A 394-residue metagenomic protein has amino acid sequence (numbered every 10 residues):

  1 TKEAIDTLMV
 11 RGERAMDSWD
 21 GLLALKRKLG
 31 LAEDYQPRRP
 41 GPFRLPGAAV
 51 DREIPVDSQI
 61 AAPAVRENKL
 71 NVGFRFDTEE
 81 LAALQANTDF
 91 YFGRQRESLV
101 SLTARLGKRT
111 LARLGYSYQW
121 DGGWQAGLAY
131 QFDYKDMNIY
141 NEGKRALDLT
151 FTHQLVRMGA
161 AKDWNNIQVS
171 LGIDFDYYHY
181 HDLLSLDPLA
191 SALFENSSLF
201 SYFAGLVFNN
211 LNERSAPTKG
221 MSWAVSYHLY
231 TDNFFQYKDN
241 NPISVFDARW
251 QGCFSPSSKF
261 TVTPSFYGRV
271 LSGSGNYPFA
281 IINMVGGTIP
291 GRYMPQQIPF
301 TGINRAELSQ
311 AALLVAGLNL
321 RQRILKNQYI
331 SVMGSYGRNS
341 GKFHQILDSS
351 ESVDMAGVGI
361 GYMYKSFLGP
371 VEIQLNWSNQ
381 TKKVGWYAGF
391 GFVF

Functional and structural regions predicted by a protein language model:
T1, I5, V10, L22-L25 (+9 more regions): Buried hydrophobic packing residues in well-ordered domains
A15-W19, G30-G47, R52-P55, A62-S215 (+4 more regions): Gram-negative/organellar outer-membrane beta-barrel architecture
S18-G21, F246: Stable alpha-helical elements in mature extracytoplasmic
V72, F203-V207, L211-L325: C-terminal outer-membrane beta-barrel translocator/porin domains of Gram-negative envelope proteins and their
Q131-K135, D174-Y178, A224-F234, R269-G273 (+1 more regions): Short glycine-rich beta-strand segments
F260, F266-G268, S272, S349-V353 (+1 more regions): Predominantly the C-terminal beta-signal and adjacent terminal strand-loop region of outer-membrane beta-barrel
N319-M355: C-terminal hydrophobic structural anchor segments that stabilize assembly/packing rather than catalytic chemistry
